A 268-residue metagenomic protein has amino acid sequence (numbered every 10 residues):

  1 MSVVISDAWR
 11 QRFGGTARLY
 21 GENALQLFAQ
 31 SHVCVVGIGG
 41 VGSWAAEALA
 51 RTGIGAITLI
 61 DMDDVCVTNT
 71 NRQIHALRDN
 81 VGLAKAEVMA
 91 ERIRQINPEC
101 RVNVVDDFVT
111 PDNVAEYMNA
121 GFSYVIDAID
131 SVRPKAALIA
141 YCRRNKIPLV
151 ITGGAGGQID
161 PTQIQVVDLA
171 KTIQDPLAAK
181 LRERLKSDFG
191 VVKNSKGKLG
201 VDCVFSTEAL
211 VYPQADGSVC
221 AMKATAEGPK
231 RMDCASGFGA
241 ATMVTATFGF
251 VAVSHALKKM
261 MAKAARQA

Functional and structural regions predicted by a protein language model:
M1-C34: N-terminal charged helix/coil linker that caps or initiates catalytic domains
S2-S6, A120-Y124, I129, P134 (+4 more regions): Glycine-rich phosphate/adenylate-binding loop
V35-G37, I60: Conserved N-terminal Rossmann-fold NAD(P)-binding element of oxidoreductases
V41: Hydrophobic/small residue at the entry helix of a nucleotide-binding pocket
I54-N97: Glycine-rich phosphate-binding loop and adjoining beta1-alpha1-beta2 segment of Rossmann-like nucleotide-binding folds
V104-D107, G153, F205: Short loop/edge segments at beta-strand edges and connector loops that shape dinucleotide/nucleotide cofactor-binding
D106-V114: Conserved SAM/SAH-binding loop
